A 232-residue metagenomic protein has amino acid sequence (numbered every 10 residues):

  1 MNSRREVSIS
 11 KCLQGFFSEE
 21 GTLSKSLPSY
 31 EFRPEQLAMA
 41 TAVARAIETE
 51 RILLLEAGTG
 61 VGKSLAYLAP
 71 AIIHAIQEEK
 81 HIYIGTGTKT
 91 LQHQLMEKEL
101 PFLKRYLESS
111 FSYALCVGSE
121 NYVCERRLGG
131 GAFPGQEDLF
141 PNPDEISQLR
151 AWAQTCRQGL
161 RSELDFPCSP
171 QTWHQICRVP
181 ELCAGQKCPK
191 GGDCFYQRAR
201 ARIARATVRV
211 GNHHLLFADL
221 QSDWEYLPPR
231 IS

Functional and structural regions predicted by a protein language model:
M1-S26, E79-T207, H214-F217: A substrate-engagement module of RecA-like helicase motors
R4-L55: Conserved pre-motif I regulatory segment
A44-R45, L65-E78, K98-F102: Walker A/P-loop NTP-binding motif
T49-L53, Q77-Y83: Short, surface-exposed connector motifs at secondary-structure boundaries
T49-P70: Walker A/P-loop
R200, E225-L227: Replace "in large, NTP-powered and nucleic-acid-processing enzymes" with "in large, NTP-powered factors and other
F217-D223: Flexible, glycine/threonine-enriched loop-and-boundary segments that flank and lead into catalytic domains of large
P229-S232: SF2 helicase catalytic motif II
